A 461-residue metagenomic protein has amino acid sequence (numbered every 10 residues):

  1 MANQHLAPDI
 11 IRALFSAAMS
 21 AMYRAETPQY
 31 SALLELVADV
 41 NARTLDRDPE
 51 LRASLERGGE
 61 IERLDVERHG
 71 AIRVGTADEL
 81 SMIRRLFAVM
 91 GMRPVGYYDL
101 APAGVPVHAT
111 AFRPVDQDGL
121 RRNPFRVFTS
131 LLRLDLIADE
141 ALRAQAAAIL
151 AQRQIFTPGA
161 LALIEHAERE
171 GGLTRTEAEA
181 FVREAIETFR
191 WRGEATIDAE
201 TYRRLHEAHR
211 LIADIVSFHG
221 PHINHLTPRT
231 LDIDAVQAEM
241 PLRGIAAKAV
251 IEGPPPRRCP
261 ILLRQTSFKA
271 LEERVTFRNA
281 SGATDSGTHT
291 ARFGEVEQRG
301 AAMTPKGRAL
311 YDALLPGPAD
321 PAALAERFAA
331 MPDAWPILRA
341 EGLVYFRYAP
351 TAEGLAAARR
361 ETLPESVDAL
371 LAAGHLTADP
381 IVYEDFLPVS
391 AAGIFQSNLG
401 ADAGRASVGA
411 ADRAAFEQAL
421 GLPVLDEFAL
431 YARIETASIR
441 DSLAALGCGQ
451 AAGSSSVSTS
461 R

Functional and structural regions predicted by a protein language model:
M1-R461: Extended, well-ordered protein cores
